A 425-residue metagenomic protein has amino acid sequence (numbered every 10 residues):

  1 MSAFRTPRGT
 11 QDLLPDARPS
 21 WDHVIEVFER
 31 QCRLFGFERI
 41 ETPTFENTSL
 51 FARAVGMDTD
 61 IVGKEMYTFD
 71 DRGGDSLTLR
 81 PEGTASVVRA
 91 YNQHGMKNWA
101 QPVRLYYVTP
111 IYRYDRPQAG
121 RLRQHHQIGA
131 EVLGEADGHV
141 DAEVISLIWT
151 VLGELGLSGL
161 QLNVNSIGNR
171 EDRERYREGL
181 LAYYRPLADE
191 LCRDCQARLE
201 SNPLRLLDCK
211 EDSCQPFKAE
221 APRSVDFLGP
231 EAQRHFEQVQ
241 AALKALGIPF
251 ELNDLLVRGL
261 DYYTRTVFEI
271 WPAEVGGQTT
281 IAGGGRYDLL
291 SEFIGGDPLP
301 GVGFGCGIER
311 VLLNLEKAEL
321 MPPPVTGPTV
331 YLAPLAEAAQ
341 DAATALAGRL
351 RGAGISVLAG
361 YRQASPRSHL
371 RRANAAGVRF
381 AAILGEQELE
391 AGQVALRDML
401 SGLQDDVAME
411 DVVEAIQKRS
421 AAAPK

Functional and structural regions predicted by a protein language model:
M1-K425: TRNA-recognition modules of translation machinery and tRNA-sensing kinases, especially anticodon-binding
